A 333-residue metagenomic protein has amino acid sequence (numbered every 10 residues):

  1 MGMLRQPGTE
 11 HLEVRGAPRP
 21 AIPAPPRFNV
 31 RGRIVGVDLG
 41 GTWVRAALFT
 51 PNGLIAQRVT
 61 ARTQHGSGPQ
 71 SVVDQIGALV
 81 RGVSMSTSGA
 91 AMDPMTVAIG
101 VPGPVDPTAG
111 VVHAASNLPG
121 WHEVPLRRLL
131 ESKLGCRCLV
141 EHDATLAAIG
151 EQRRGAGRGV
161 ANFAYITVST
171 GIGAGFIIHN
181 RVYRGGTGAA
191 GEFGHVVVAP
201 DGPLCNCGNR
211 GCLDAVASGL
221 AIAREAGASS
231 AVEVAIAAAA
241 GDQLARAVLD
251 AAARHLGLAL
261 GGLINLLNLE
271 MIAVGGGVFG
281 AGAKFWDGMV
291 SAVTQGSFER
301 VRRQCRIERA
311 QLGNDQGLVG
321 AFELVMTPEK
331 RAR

Functional and structural regions predicted by a protein language model:
G2-T96, V105-V111, R127-C138, G150-V160 (+2 more regions): ATP-binding/phosphotransfer module of carbohydrate and carboxylate kinases, centering on a glycine-rich
D38, A98-P102, Y165-G171, G175-I177: Short beta-strand segments
A61-R62, P119, A189: A generic structural motif
G110-W121: A charged helix-plus-loop insertion that forms the helical arch/lid used to bind and gate nucleic-acid substrates
V140-H142: Short loop/edge segments at beta-strand edges and connector loops that shape dinucleotide/nucleotide cofactor-binding
A147-R153, G173-F176, H195-V196: Adenylate-forming
I149, V160-V168, G175-T187: Hydrophobic alpha-helical segments and helix pairs
A189-V198: Short, intrinsically disordered, charge-biased short linear motifs at domain edges
